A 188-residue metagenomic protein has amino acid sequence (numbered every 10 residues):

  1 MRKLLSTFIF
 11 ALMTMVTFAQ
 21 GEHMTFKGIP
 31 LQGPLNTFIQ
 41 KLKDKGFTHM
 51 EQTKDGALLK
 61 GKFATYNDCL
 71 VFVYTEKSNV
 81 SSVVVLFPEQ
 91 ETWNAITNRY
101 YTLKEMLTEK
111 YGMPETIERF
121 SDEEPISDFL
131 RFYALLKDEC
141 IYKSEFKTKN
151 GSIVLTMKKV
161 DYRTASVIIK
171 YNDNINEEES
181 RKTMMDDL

Functional and structural regions predicted by a protein language model:
L4-L5, K45, K62, T183: Small/flexible residues
L4-T17: Sec-dependent N-terminal signal peptides
F10, F63-A64, Y74-E76, L135-K137 (+1 more regions): Sterically constrained small-residue positions within well-ordered secondary structures of folded domains
Q20-K54, P88-L188: Non-cytosolic coordination micro-motifs
T25, I29-L35, T53-E76: Accessory recognition modules or surfaces
G61-M106: Mid-chain, structured segments of secreted extracytoplasmic proteins
